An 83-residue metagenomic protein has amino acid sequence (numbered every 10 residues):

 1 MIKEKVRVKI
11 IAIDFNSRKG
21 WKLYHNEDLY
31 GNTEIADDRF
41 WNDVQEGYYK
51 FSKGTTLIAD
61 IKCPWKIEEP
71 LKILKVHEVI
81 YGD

Functional and structural regions predicted by a protein language model:
M1-D38: Long, positively charged binding patches that form subdomain-scale interaction surfaces for polyanionic ligands
K5, I73-V76: Hydrophobic residues on conserved beta-strands that form the core of alpha/beta folds
V8, Y48-L71: Flexible glycine-rich surface loops and low-complexity tracts that mediate binding to linear polymers
A12-D14, W65, I80: A generic structural motif
F40-G47: Short alpha-helix capping/helix-loop boundary micro-motifs
H77-D83: Short peripheral tails and domain-boundary helices/loops at the edges of structured domains
